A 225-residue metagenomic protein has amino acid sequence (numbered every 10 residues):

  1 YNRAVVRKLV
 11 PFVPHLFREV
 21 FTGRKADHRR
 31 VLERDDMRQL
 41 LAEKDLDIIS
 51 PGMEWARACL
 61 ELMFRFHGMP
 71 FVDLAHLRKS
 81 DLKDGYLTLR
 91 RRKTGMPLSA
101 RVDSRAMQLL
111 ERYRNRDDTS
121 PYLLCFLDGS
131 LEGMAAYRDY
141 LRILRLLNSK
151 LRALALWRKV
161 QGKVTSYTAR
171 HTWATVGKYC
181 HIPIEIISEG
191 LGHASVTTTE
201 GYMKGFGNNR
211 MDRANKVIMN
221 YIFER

Functional and structural regions predicted by a protein language model:
Y1-L16, H67-M69: N-terminal DNA-binding recognition helix of tyrosine site-specific recombinases/integrases
R18-E19, H76-R112: Conserved tyrosine-mediated DNA breakage-rejoining catalytic core shared by Y-recombinases
V20-W55: Long, amphipathic, Lys/Arg-enriched alpha-helical "connector/arm" segment
V31, R91-G95, L191-K216: Catalytic-site neighborhood detector that most strongly recognizes the C-terminal catalytic loop/helix of tyrosine
M37-R38, D103-Q161: Active-site/catalytic core of tyrosine-dependent DNA strand-transfer enzymes
L46-P51, N148-E189: Short, basic (Lys/Arg/His-rich) helix/loop patches that form interaction surfaces in the mid-to-C-terminal regions
S80-Y86, Q161-G162, I182-G201: Short, polar N-cap/turn motifs at the start of nucleic acid-interacting alpha helices
S99-R101, R112-Y113, K204-R225: DNA/chromatin major-groove-contacting recognition/catalytic segments
